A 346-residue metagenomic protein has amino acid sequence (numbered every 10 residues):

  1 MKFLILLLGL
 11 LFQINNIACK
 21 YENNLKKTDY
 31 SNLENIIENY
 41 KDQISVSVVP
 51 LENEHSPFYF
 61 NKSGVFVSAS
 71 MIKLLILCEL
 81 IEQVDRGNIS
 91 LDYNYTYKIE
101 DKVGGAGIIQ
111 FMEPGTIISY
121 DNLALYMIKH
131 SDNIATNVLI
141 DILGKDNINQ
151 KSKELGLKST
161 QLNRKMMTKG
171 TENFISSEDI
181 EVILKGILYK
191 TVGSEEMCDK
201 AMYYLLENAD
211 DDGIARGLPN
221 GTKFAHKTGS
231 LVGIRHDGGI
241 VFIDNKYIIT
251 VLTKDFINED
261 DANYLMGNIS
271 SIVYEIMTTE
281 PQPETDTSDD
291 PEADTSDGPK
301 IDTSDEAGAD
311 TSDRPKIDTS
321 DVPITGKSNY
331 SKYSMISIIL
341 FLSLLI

Functional and structural regions predicted by a protein language model:
Y21-Y40, P57, I142, G186-D210 (+1 more regions): Structured C-terminal helix/loop/strand segments within mature extracytoplasmic catalytic/sensor domains
E38-V65, N88: Short, conserved catalytic-motif segment at the N-terminal edge
Q43, T116, A124, T136-V192: Mid-domain, small-residue-enriched loop/turn segments at the edges of structured enzyme/sensor domains
F66-Y95, I249: Active-site SXXK
R86-M112: Short, glycine/proline-biased beta-turn/loop segments that scaffold the active-site neighborhood
K102-V138, K145: Conserved catalytic neighborhood of penicillin-recognizing serine enzymes
Q282-D289, D294-G298, D302-E306, D310-R314 (+1 more regions): Asp/Glu-rich intrinsically disordered low-complexity tracts
D318-Y333: C-terminal GPI-anchoring signal of eukaryotic secretory precursors
